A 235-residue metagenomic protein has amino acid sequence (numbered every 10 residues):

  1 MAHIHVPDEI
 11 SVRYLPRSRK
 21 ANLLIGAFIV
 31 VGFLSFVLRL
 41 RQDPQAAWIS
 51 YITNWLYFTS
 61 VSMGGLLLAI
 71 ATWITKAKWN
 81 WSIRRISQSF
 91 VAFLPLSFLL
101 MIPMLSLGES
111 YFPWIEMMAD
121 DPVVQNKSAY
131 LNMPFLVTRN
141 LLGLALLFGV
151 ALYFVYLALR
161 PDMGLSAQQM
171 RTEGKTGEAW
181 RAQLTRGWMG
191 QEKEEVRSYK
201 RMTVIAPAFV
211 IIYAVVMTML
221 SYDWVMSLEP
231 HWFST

Functional and structural regions predicted by a protein language model:
A2-G64: N-terminal regions that are enriched for targeting/export leaders and immediately downstream pro/stem segments
D8, D43, D120-D121, D162 (+1 more regions): Acidic-enriched, low-complexity/disordered segments with a strong bias for Aspartate over Glutamate
L15-L38, K127-T235: Long, contiguous internal "core" modules enriched in hydrophobic/ aromatic residues
A47-I52, R85, W232-T235: Transmembrane helix-loop boundary segments of multi-pass membrane transporters
W48, L56-R186, F209: Transmembrane-helix bundle segments that line or gate the permeation/cavity pathway in multi-pass membrane proteins
